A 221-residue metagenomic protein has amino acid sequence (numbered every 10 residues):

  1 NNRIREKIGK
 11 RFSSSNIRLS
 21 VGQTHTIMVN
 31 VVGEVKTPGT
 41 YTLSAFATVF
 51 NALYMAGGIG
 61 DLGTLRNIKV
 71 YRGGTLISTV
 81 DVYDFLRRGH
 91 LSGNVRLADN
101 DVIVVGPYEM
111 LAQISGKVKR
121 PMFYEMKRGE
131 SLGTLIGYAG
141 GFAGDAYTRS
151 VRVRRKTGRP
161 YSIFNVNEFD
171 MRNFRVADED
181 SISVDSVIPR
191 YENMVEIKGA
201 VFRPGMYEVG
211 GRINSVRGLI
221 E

Functional and structural regions predicted by a protein language model:
N1-E221: Ser/Thr/Pro/Gly-biased, low-complexity, turn-/loop-rich segments that often occur immediately after N-terminal
